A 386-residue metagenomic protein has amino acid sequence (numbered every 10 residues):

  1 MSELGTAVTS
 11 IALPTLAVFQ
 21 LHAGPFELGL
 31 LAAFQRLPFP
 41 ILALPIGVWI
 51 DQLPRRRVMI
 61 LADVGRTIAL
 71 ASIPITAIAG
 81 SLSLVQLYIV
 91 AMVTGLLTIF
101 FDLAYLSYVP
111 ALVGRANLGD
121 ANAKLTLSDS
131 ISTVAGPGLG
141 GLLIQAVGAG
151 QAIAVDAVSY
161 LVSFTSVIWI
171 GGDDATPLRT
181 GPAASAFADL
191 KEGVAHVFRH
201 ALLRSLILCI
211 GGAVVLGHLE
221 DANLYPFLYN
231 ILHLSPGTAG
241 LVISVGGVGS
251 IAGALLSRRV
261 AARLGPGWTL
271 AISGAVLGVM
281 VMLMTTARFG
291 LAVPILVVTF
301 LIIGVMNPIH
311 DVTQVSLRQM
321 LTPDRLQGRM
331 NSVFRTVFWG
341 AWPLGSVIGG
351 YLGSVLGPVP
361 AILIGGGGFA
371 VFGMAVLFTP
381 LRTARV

Functional and structural regions predicted by a protein language model:
M1-V386: Alpha-helical transmembrane-bundle signature of multi-pass membrane transport and export proteins
